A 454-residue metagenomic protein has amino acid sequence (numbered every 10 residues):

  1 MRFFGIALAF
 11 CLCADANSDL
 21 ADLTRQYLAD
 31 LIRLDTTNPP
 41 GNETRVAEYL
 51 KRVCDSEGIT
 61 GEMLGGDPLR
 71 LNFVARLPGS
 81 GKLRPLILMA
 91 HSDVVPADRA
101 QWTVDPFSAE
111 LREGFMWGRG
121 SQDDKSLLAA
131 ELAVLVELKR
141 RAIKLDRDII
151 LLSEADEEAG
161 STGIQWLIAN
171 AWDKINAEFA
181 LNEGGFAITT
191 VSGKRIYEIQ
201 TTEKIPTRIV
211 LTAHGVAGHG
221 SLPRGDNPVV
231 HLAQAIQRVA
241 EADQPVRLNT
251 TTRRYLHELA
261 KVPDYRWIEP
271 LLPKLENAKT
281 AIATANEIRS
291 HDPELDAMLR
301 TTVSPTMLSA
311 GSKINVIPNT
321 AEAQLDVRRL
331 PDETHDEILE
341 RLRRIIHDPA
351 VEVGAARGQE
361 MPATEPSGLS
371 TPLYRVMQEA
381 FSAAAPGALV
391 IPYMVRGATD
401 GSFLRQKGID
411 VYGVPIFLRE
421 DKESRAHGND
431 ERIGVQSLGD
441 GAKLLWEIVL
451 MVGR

Functional and structural regions predicted by a protein language model:
M1-A7: Sec-dependent signal peptide recognition, specifically the positively charged N-region followed immediately by
A7-A16: Hydrophobic h-region of N-terminal signal peptides that target proteins for export in Gram-negative bacteria
A14, G185-R195, I199-T202, P206-G441 (+2 more regions): Metal-dependent amide/peptide-bond hydrolase catalytic core, centered on the "pita-bread" metallohydrolase fold
N17-R25, P39-A47, P68, S121-D124 (+5 more regions): Solvent-exposed, acidic/flexible segments
N17-R99, T320-E322, H335-D336: N-terminal helical capping/dimerization or prosegment-like subdomains of hydrolases acting on amide or phosphate bonds
T37-P39, P68, G79-K82, S92-P96 (+5 more regions): Solvent-exposed loop/turn segments at secondary-structure junctions within structured extracellular/periplasmic domains
L83-I150: Active-site metal-coordination/substrate-binding segment of hydrolases, especially metallo-dependent peptidases
L127-L128, I143-K144, L152-T207: Hydrophobic, small-residue-rich alpha-helical packing segments that form membrane-like cores
